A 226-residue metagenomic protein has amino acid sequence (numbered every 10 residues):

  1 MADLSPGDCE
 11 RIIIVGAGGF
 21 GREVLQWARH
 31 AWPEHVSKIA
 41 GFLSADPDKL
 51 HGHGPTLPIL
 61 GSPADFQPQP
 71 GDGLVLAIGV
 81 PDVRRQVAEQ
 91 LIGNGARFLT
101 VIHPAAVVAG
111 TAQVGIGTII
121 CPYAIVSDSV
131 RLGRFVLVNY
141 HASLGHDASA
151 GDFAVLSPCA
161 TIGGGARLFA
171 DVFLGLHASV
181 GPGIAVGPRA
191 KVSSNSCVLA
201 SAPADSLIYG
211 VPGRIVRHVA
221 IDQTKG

Functional and structural regions predicted by a protein language model:
M1-G54, Q67: Hydrophobic, well-ordered beta-alpha structural blocks that scaffold small-molecule cofactor pockets
A17, Y140, G151-D152, S157-G226: Glycine-rich hexapeptide-repeat left-handed beta-helix
F20, G79-D82, R214: Short glycine-rich anion-binding loops that position phosphate/pyrophosphate groups of nucleotides and phosphorylated
L25-W27, Q86-Q90, L132, P203-A204 (+1 more regions): Short amphipathic alpha-helical segments
P47-V107: Phosphate-bearing ligand-interacting subdomains that bind or position ATP/ADP/UDP/GDP/NAD(P) or nucleotide-linked
L74-A77, I120, Y209: Redox-cofactor binding/interface segments in oxidoreductases and associated redox assembly factors
P81, R85-E89, G93-R134, V138-A148 (+3 more regions): Left-handed beta-helix
